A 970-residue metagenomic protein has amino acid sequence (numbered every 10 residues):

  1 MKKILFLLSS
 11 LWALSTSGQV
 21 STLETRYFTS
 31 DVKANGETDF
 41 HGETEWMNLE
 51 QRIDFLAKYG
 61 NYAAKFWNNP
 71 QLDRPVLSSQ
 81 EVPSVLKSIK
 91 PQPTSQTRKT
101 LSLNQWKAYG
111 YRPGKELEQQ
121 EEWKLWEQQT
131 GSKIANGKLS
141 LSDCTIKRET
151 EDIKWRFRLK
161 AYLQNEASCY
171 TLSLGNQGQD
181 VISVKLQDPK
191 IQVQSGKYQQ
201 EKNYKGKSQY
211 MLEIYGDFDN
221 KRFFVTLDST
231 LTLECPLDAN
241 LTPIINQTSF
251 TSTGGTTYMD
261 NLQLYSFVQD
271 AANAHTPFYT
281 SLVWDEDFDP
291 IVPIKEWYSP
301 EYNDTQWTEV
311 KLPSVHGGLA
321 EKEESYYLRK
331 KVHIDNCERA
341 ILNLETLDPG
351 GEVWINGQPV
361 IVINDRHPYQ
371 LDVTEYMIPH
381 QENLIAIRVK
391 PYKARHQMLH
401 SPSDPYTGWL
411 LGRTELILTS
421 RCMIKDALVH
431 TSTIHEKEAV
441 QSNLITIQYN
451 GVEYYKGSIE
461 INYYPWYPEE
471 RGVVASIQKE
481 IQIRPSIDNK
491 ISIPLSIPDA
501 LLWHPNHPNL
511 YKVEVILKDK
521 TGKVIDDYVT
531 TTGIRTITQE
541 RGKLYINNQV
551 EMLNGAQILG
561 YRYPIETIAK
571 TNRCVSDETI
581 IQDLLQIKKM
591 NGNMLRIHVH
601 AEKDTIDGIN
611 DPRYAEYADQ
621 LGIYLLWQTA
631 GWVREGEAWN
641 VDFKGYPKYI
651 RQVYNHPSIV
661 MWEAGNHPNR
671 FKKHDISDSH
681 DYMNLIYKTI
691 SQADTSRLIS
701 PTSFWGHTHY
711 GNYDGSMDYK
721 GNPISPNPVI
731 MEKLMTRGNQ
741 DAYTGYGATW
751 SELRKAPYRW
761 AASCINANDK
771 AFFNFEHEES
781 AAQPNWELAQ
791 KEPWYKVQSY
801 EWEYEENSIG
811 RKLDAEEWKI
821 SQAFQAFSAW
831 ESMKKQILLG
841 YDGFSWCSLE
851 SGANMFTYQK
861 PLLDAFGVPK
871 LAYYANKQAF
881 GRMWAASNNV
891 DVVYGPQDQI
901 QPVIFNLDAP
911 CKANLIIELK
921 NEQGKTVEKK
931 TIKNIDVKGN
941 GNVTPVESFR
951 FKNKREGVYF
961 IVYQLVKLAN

Functional and structural regions predicted by a protein language model:
L23, G36-S84, W297, E301 (+6 more regions): Substrate-binding clefts and catalytic carboxylate motifs of secreted carbohydrate-active enzymes
F55-V85, V268-D270, A274-I294, S299 (+6 more regions): An acidic-aromatic loop/edge-strand motif
A135-K190: Secretory/extracellular carbohydrate-interaction modules and structurally similar beta-sandwich "look-alikes"
S208-F223, E345-D348: Localized edge beta-strand/strand-to-loop motifs within extracellular or lumenal beta-rich domains
C235-D260: Flexible glycan-contacting loops in extracellular carbohydrate-active proteins
E323-I424, E602, L621-L626: Accessory beta-strand-rich segments of carbohydrate-active enzymes
E514-I587: N-terminal carbohydrate-binding accessory modules
I581-L585, M594-Q836, D842-S851, F856-L862: Substrate-binding/catalytic cleft of secreted carbohydrate-active enzymes, primarily glycoside hydrolases
